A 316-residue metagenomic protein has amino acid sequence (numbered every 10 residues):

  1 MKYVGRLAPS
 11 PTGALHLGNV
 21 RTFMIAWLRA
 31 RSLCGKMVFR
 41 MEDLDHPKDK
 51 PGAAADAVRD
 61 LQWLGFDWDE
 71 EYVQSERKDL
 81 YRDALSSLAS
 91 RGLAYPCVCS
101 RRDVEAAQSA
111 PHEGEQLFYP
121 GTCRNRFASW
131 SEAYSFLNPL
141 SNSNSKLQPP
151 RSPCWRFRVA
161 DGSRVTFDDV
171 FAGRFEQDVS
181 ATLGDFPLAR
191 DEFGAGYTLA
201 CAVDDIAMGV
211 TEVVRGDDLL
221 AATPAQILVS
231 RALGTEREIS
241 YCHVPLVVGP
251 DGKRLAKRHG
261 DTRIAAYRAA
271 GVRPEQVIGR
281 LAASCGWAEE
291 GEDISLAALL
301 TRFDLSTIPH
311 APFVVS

Functional and structural regions predicted by a protein language model:
M1-E115, D217-E236: N-terminal Rossmann-like or analogous alpha/beta NTP/dinucleotide-binding catalytic cores that position adenine
L15, E192-G194, G271-Q276: Structural motif
F23, W27-L28, M37, L44 (+9 more regions): Bulky hydrophobic/aromatic packing residues
R59, D83, S90, A106 (+5 more regions): Charged/polar, solvent-exposed surface patches and flexible loops
E76-L93, G114-T122, P153-C154, S284-A297: Short secondary-structure transition/capping segments
L93, E105, A128-W130, C154-R156 (+3 more regions): Polar, glycine-rich mid-to-C-terminal structural blocks that act as macromolecule-binding/assembly scaffolds
S100, A221-A222, A232-S316: Catalytic adenosine-cofactor/nucleotide-binding cores of aminoacyl-tRNA synthetases and other
R102-A256, R263-R268: Active-site cores that bind ATP or allylic diphosphates and position pyrophosphate for catalysis
